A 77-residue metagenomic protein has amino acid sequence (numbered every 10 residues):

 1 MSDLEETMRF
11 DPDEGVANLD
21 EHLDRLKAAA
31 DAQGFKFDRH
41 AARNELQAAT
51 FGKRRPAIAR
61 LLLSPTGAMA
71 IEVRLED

Functional and structural regions predicted by a protein language model:
M1-D77: Conserved alpha/beta cores of soluble small-molecule-handling proteins
